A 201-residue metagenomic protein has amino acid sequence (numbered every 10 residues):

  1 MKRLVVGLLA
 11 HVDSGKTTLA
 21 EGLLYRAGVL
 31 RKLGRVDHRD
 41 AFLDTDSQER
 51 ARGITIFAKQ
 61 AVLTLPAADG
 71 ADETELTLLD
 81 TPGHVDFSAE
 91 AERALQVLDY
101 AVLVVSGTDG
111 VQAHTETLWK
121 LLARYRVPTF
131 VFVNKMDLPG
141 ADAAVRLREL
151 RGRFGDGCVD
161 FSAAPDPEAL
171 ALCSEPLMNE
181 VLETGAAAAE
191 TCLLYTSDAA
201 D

Functional and structural regions predicted by a protein language model:
M1, A141-A144, A189-L193: Non-catalytic, charged/low-complexity accessory segments that flank nucleotide-binding cores of NTPase families
M1-V105, V111, F154, C158-D160: P-loop NTPase switch module centered on the Walker A-proximal segment
P66-A68, M136, D166: Generic structural motif
T81, N134, T196: Ser/Thr-glycine-rich phosphate-binding loops at phosphate-binding pockets of nucleotides, nucleotide cofactors
G83, D137, D201: Short, glycine/acidic-enriched loop or turn micro-motifs at the edges of active sites
G107-F154: Conserved C-terminal guanine-recognition region of P-loop GTPase G domains, centered on the G4
D160-L194: Alpha-helical transmembrane helix bundles of large polytopic membrane transport and channel proteins
Y195-D201: Conserved small/polar residues in nucleotide/adenosyl-binding loops
